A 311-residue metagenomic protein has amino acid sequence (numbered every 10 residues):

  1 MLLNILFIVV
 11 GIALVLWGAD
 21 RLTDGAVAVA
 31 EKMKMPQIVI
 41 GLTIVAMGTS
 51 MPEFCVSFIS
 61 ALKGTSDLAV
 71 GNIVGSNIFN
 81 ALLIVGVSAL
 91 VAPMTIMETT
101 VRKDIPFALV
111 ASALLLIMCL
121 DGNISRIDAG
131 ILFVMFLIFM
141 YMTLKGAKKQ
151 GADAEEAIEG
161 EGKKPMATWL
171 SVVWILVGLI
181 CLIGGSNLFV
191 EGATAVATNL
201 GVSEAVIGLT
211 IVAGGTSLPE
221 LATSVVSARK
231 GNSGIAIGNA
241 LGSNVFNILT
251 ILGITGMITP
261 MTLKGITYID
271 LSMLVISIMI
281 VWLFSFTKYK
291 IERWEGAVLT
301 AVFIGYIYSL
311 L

Functional and structural regions predicted by a protein language model:
M1-L311: Hydrophobic alpha-helical segments, chiefly the membrane-spanning helices and signal/signal-anchor peptides
